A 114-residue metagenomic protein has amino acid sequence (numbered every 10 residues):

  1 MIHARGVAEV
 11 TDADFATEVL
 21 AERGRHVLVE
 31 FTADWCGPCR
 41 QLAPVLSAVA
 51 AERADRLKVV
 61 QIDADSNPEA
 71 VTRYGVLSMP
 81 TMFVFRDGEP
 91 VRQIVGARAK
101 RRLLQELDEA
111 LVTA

Functional and structural regions predicted by a protein language model:
M1-A8, E52, E109-A114: N-terminal targeting signals for export/organelle localization
A8-V27, P68: A short beta-strand-turn-helix
R25, T32-W35, S78: Short pre-active-site segment immediately N-terminal to redox-active cysteine/selenocysteine motifs in thiol-based
L28-V29, V59, M82: Hydrophobic beta-strand anchors of alpha/beta hydrolase catalytic cores
C36-C39, M82: The canonical Cys-X-X-Cys-His
P38-R53: Typically the conserved alpha-helix immediately C-terminal to a functionally engaged Cys/Sec in thioredoxin-like
I62-A70: Structural microenvironment flanking redox-active thiols in thiol-disulfide oxidoreductases
L77, V84-A114: Non-catalytic, surface beta->alpha helical segment in thiol-disulfide oxidoreductase systems
